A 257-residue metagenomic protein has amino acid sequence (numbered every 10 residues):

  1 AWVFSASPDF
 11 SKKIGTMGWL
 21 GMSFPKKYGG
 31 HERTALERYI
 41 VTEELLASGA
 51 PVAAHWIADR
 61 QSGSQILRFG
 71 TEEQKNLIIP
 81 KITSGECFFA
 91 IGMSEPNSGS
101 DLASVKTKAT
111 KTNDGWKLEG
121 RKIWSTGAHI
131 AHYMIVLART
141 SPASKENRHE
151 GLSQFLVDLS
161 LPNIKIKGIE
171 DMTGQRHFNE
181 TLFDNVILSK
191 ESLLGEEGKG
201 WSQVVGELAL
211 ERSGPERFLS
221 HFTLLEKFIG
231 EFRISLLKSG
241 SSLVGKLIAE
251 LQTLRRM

Functional and structural regions predicted by a protein language model:
G15-E86, T126-Y133: Internal helix-loop-helix
G18, V41-L46, L137-A138, L156-L161 (+1 more regions): Short Ser/Thr-interspersed hydrophobic loop/turn segments at strand-loop and sheet-helix junctions that line or gate
H55, N97-S100, W124-G127, K145-E146 (+1 more regions): Short Gly/Pro-enriched turn/cap motifs at secondary-structure boundaries
T71, F155, F183: Residue-level signal for inorganic ion chemistry
G85-M93, L137: A short, Trp-centered hydrophobic/proline-enriched beta-strand micro-motif
T107-T110: A structural signal for short hydrophobic beta-strand segments in well-ordered beta-sheet cores
E119-K165: A short core secondary-structure module
I164-R255: Glycine-rich beta->alpha junctions and the first turn(s) of the following alpha-helix
